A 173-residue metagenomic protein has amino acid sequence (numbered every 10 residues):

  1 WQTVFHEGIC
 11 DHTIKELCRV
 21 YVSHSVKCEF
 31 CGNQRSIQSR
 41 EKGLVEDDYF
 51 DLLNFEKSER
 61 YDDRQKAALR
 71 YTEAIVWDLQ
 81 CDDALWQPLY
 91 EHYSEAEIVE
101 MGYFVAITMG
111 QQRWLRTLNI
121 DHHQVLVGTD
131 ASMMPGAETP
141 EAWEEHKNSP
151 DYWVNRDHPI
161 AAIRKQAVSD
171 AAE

Functional and structural regions predicted by a protein language model:
W1-E173: Hydrophobic alpha-helical segments
